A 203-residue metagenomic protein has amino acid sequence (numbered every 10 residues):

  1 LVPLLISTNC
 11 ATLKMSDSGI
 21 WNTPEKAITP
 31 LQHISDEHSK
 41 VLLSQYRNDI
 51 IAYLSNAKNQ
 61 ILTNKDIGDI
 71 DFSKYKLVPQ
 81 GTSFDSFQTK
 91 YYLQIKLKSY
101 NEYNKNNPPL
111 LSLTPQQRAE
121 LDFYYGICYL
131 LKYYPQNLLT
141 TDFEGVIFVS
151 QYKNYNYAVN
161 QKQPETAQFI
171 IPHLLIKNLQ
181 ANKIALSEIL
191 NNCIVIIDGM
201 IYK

Functional and structural regions predicted by a protein language model:
L1-S7: Bacterial N-terminal signal peptides
L5, I50, L54-K65, G126-L138: Hydrophobic, Leu/Ile/Phe/Ala-enriched alpha-helical segments that form helix-helix packing faces
N9-K26: Bacterial Sec signal peptide processing site at the extreme N-terminus
T23, D36, K40-R47, I51-S55 (+2 more regions): Short edge beta-strands and adjacent turn/loop segments
N59, N64-I67, F72, D142-K203: Polybasic, proline/glycine-rich intrinsically disordered low-complexity segments
N106-Y155: Mature extracytoplasmic domains of secretory-pathway proteins
